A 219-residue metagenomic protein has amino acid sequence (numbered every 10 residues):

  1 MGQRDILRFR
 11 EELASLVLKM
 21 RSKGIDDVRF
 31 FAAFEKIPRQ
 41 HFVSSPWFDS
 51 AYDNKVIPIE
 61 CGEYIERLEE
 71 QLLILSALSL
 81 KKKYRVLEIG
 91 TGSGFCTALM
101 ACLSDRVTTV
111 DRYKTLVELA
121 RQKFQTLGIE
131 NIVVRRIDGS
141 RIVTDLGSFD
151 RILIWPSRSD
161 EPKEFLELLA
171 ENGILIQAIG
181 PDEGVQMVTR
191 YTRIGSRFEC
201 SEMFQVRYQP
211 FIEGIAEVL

Functional and structural regions predicted by a protein language model:
M1-E88, F95-L99, L103, L116-E130 (+1 more regions): Class I SAM-dependent transferase core
S79-E199: Conserved nucleotide-cofactor-binding alpha/beta core module
